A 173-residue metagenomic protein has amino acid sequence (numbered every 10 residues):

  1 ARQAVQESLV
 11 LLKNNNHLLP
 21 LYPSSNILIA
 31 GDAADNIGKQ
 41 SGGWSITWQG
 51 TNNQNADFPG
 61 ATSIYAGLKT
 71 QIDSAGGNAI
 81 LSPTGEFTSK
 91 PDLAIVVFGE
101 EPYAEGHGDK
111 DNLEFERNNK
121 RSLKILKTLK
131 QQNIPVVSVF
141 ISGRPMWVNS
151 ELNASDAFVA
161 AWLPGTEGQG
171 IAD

Functional and structural regions predicted by a protein language model:
R2-D173: C-terminal non-catalytic regions of proteins with extracellular/luminal or membrane-system context
